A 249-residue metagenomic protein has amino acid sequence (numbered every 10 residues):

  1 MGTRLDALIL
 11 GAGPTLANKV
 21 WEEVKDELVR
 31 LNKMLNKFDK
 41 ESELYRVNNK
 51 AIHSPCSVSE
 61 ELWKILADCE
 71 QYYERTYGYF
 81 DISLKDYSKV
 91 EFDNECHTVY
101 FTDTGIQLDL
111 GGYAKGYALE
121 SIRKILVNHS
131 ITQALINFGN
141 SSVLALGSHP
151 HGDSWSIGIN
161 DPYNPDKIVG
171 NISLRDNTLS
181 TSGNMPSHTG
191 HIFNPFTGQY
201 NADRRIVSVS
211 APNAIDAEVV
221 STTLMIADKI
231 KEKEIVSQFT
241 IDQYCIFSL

Functional and structural regions predicted by a protein language model:
M1-L249: Mature catalytic core of soluble alpha/beta enzymes
